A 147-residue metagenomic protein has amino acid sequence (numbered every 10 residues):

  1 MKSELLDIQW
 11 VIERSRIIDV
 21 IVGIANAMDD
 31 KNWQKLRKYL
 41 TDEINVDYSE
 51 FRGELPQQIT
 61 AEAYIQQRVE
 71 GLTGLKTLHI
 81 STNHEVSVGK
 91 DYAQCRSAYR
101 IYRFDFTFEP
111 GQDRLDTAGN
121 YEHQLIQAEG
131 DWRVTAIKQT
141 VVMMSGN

Functional and structural regions predicted by a protein language model:
M1-D42: Short, low-complexity N-terminal intrinsically disordered segments enriched in polar/charged residues
M1-L5, G71-N147: A beta-strand edge to alpha-helix "cap/lid" segment located at domain peripheries
E4, S15-I17, Y48, Q66 (+1 more regions): General secondary-structure edge motif
D7, Q57-T60, R133: A diffuse structural propensity rather than consistent per-protein peaks
D7, V11, L55, Q112: Charge-dense, low-complexity intrinsically disordered segments
E13, I17, M28-D29, Q57 (+2 more regions): Aromatic-acidic/polar surface patches that form glycan- and anion
K35-I101: A solvent-exposed, acidic/Ser-Thr-rich amphipathic alpha-helical stretch
